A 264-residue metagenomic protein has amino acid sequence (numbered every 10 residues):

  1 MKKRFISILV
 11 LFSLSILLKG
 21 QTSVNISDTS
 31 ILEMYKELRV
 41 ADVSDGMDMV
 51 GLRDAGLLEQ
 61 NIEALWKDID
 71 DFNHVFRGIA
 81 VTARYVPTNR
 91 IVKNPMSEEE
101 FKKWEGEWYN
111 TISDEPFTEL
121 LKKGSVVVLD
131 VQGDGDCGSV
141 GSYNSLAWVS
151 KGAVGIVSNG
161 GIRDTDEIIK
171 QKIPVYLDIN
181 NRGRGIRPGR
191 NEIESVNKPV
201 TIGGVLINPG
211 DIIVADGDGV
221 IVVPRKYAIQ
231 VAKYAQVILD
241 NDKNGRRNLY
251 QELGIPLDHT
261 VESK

Functional and structural regions predicted by a protein language model:
M1-T22: Bacterial Sec-dependent N-terminal signal peptides
V24-E100, W104-E107: N-terminal low-complexity or amphipathic/hydrophobic leaders
G56-E59, V128-D130, I156-G160, L177 (+1 more regions): General beta-strand structural signal in soluble alpha/beta enzymes
R77-G78, K122-S125, K151-V154, K170-I173 (+3 more regions): Short coil/turn connectors at secondary-structure junctions
N110-T111, E115-N159: Extracellular/luminal Protease-associated
L146-S150, V154-G183: Ligand/cofactor pocket segment of small-molecule handling proteins
N180-D258: Acidic, glycine-rich flexible loop/linker segments
